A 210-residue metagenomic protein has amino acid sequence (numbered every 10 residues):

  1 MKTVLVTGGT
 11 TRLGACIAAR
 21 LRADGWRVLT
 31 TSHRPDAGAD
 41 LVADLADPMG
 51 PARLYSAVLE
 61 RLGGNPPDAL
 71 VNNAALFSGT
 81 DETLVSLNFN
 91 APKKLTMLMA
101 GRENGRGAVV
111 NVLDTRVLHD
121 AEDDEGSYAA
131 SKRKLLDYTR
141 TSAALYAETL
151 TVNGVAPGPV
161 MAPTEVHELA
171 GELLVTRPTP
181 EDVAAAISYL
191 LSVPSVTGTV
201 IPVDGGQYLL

Functional and structural regions predicted by a protein language model:
T10, A18: N-terminal Rossmann NAD(P)H-binding glycine-rich loop of SDR-like oxidoreductase domains
A37-M49: Rossmann-fold cofactor-recognition segment
N73-G79, G205-G206: Conserved NAD(P)H cofactor-binding loop of Rossmann-fold oxidoreductase domains
L76-T80, K93, G105-A147, P159-V160: Catalytic loop of short-chain dehydrogenase/reductase
T151-M161, P202-D204: Conserved SDR Rossmann-fold cofactor-binding beta-strand/turn motif
T164-D182: Catalytic Tyr-x(3-8)-Lys segment
T179-V203, Y208-L209: C-terminal substrate-recognition "lid" of short-chain dehydrogenase/reductases
